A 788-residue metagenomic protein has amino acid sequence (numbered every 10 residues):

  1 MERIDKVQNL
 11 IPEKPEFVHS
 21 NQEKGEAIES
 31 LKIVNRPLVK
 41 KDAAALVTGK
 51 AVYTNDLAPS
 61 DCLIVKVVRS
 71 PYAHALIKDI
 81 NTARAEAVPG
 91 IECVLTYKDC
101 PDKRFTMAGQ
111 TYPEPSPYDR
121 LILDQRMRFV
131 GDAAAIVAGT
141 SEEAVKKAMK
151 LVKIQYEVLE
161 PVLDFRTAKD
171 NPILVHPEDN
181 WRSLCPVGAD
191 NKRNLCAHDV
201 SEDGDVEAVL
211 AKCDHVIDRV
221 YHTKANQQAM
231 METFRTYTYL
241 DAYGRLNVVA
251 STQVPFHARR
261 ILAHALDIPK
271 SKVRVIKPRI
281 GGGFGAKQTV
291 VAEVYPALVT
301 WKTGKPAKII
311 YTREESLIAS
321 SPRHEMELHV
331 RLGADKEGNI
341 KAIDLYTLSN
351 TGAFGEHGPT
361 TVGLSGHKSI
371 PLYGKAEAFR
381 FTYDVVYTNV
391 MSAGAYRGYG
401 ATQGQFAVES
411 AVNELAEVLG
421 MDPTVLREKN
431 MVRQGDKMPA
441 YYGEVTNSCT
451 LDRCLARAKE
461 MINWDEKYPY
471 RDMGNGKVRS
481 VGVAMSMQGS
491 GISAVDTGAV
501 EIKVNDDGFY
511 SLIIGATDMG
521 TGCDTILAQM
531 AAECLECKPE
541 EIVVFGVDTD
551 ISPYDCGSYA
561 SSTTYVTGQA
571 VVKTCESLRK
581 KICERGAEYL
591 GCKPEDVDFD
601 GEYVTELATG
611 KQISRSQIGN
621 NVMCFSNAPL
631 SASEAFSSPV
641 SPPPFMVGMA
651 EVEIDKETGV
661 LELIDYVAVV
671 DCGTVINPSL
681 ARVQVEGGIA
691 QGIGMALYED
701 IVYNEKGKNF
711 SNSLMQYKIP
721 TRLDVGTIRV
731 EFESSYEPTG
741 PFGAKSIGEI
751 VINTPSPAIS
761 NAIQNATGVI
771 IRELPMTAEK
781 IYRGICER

Functional and structural regions predicted by a protein language model:
M1-D190, V216: Flexible, low-hydrophobicity surface segments
E2-I4, I11, V88, Y97-K98 (+5 more regions): C-terminal catalytic domains of large/alpha subunits in multi-subunit enzymes
R36, D42-A45, Y112-P113, A189-T236 (+5 more regions): Glycine-rich loop/linker segments at domain edges
A44-A45, K150-L163, Q253, H264-A265 (+3 more regions): Extended active-site and interfacial segments that coordinate phosphate-rich ligands in large catalytic machineries
Q125-R126, P269-S271, V275-K277, W301-T312 (+1 more regions): Conserved catalytic cysteine-centered active-site region of acyl-thioester-dependent Claisen-condensing enzymes
V175-L266, M431-F509, F710-D724, R729-E731: Helix-loop-helix junctions that connect adjacent transmembrane helices in secondary transporters/permeases, recognized
R260, G281-G304, K308-I310, C523-A531: Thiamine diphosphate
S490-S552, T567: Catalytic phosphate/nucleotide-handling subdomain of diverse soluble enzymes
